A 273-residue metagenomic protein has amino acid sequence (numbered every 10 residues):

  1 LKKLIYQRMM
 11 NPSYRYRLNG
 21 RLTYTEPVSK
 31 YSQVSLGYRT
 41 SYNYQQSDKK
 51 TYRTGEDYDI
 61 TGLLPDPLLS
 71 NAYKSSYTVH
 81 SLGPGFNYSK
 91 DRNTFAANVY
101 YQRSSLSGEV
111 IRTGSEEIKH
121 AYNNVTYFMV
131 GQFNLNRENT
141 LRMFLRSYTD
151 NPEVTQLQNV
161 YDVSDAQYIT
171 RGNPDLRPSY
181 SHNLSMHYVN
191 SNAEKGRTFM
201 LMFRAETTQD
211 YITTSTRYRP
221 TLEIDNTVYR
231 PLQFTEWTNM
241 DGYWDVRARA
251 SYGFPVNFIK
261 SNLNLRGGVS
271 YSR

Functional and structural regions predicted by a protein language model:
L1-R273: Primarily recognizes Gram-negative and organellar outer-membrane beta-barrels
